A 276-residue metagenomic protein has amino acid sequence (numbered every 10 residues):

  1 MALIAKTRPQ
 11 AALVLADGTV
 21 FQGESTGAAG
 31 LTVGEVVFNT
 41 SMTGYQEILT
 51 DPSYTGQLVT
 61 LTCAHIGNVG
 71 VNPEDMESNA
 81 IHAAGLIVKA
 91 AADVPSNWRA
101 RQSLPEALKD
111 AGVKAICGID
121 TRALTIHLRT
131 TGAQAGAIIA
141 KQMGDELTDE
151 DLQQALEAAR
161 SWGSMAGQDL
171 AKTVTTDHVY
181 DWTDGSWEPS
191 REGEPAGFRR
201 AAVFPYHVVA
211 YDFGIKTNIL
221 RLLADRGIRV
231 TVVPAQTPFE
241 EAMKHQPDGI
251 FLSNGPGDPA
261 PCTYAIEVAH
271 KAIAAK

Functional and structural regions predicted by a protein language model:
A2-H245, G257-P259, E267: RNA-binding accessory domains that recognize and position tRNA/RNA substrates
K244, D248-G249, N254-K276: Cysteine-nucleophile active-site neighborhood
